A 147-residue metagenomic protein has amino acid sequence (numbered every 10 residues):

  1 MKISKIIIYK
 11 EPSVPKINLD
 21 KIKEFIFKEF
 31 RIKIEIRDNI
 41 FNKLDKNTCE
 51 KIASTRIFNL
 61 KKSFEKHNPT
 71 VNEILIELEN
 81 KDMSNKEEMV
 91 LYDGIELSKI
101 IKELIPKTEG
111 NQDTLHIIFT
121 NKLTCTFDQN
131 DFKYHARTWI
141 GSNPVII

Functional and structural regions predicted by a protein language model:
M1-K16, I117: Short hydrophobic beta-strand segments
Y9-E11, R37-F41, T120: Conserved beta-strand termini and adjacent loop/short-helix elements that scaffold enzyme active sites in alpha/beta
E11-N18, K122-F127: Short acidic, S/G/P-rich loop/turn micro-motifs used as interaction or catalytic elements
P15-E35, D93-K99: Zn2+-dependent metallopeptidase catalytic core
K23-F41, T138-I147: Structural alpha-beta junctions
N42-I147: Metzincin-family zinc-dependent endopeptidase catalytic domain
